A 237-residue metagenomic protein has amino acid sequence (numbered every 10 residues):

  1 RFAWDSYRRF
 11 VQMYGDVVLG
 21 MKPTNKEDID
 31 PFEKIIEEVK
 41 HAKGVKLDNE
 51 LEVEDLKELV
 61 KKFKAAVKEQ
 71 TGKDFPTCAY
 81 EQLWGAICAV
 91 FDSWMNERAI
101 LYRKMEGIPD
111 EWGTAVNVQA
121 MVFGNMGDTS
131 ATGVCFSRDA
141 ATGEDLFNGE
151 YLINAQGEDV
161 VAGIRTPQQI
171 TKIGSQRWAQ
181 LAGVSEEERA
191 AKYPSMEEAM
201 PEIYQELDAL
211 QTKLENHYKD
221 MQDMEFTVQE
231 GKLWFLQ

Functional and structural regions predicted by a protein language model:
R1-Q237: Nucleotide/phosphate-binding sheet-loop regions of phosphoryl- and nucleotidyl-transfer enzymes
